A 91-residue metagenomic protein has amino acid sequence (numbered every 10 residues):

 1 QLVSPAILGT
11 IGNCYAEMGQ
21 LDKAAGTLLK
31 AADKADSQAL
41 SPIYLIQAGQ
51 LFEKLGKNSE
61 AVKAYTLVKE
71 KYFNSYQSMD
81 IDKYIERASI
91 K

Functional and structural regions predicted by a protein language model:
Q1-P5, A32-L40, V68-I81: Short solvent-exposed coil/turn linkers within tandem alpha-helical repeat scaffolds
